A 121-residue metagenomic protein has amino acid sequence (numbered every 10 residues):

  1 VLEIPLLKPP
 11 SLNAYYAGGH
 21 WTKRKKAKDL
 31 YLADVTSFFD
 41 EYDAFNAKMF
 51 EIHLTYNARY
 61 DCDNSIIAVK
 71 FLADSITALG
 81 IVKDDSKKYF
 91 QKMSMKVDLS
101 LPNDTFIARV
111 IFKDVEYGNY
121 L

Functional and structural regions predicted by a protein language model:
V1-L121: Catalytic phosphate/metal-binding cores of nucleic-acid and nucleotide-processing enzymes, i.e., regions that mediate
